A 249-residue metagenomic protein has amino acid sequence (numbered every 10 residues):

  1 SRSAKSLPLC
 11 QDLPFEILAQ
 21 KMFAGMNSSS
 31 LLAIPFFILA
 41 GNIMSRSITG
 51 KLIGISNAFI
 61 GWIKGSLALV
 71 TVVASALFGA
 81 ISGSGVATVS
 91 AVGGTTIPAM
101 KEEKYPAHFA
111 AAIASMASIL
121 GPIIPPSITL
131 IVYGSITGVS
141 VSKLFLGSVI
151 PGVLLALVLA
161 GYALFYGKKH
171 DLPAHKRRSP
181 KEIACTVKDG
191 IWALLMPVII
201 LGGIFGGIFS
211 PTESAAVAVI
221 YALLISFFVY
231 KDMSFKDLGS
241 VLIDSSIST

Functional and structural regions predicted by a protein language model:
S1-T249: Alpha-helical transmembrane segments of multi-pass membrane transport proteins
